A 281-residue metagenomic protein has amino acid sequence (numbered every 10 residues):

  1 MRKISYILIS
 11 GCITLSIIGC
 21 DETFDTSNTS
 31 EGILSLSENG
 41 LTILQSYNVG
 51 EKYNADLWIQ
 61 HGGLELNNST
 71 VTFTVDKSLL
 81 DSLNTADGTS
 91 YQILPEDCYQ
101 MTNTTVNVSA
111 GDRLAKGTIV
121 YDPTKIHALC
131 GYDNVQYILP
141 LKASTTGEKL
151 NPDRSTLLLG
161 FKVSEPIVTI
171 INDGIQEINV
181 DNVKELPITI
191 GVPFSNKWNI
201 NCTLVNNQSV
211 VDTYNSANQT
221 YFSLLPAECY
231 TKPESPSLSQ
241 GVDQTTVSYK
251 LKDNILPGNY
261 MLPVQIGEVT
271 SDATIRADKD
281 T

Functional and structural regions predicted by a protein language model:
R2, T14-V49, P152-V163, A277-T281: Bacterial Sec-dependent N-terminal signal peptides
N28-G63, E165-V192: Beta-sheet-dominated interaction scaffolds and their linkers
G62-S69, D81-L83, G191-N201, V210-Y214: A short beta-turn/strand-edge loop motif at beta-sheet boundaries
S69-S78, D87, L139-L141, I200-S209 (+2 more regions): Short, well-ordered beta-strand segments
S82-T105, D212-E234: Short beta-strand and strand-turn-strand segments in soluble, beta-rich domains
S109-R113, G117-L129, Q240-V242, V247-N254: Short, hydrophobic beta-strand segments
K125-I138, N254-P263: Short glycine/proline/serine/threonine-rich loop/turn segments at secondary-structure transition edges
A128-D133, S144-L159, V269-D280: Beta-sandwich strand segments
